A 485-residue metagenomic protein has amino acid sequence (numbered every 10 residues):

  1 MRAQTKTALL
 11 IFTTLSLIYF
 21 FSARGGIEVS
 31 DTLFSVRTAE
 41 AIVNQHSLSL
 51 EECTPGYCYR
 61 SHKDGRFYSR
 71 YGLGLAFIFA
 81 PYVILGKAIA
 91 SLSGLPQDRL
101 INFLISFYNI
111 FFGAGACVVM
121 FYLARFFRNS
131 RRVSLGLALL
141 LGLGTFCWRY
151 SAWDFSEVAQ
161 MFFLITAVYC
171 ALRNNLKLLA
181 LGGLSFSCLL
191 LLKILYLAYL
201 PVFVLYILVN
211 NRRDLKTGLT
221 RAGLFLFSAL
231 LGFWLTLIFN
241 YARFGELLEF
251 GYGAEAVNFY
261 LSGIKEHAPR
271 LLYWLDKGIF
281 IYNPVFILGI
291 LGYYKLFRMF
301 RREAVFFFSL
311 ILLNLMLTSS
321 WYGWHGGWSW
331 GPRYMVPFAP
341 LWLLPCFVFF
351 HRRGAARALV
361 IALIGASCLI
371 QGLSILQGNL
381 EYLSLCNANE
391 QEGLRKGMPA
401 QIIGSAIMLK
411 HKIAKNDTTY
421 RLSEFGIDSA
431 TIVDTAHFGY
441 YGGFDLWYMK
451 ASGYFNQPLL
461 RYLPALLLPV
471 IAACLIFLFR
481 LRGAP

Functional and structural regions predicted by a protein language model:
M1-P485: Membrane-proximal envelope and lipid/glycan-remodeling enzymes
